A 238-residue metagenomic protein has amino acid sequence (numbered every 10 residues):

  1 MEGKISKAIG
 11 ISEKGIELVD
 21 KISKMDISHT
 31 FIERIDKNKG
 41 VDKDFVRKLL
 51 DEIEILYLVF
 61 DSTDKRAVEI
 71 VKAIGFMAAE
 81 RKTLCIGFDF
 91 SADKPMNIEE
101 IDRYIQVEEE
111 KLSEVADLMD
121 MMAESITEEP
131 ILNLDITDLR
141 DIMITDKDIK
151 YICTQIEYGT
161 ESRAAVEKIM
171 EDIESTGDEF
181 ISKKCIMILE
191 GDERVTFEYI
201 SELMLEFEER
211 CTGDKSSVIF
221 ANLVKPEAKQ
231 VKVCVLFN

Functional and structural regions predicted by a protein language model:
M1-N238: Tubulin/FtsZ superfamily GTPase core signature
